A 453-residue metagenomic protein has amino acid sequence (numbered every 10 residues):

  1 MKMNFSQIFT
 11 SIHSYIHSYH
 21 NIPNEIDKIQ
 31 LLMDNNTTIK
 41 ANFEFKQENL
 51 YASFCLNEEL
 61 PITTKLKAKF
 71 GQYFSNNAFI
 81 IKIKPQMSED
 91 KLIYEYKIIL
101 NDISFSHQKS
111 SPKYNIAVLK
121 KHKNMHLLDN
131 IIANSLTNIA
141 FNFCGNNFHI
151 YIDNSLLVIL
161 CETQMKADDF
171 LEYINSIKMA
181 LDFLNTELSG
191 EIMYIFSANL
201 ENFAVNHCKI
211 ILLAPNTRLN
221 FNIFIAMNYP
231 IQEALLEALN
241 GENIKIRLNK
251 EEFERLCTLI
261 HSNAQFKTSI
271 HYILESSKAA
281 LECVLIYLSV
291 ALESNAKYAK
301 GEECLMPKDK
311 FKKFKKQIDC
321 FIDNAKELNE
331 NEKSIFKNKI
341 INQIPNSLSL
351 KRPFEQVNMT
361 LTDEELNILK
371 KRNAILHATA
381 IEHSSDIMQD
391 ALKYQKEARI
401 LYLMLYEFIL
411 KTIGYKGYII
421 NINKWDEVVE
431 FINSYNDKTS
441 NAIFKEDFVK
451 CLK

Functional and structural regions predicted by a protein language model:
M1-G190: Long, contiguous, compositionally biased segments that the model treats as domain-scale units
N4, S11, K46, L60-T63 (+23 more regions): Serine/threonine-rich low-complexity intrinsically disordered regions
T10, T37-T38, T63-T64, T137 (+9 more regions): Residue-identity detector for threonine
L157, C208-I211, S289: A broad, low-specificity signal marking well-ordered, structured residues that form hydrophobic/aromatic
L171-E252: Internal, Lys/Arg-enriched amphipathic helical interaction segments that engage polyanionic partners
F224-K453: Amphipathic, oligomerization/interface secondary-structure segments
